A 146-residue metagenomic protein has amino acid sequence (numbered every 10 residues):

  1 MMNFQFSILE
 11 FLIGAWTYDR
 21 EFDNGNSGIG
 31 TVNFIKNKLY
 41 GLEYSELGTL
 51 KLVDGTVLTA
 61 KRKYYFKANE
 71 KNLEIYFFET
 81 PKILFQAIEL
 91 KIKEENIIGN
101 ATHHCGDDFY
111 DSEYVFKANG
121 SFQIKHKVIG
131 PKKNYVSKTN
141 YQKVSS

Functional and structural regions predicted by a protein language model:
F6-V144: Soluble ligand-binding/transfer domains with enclosed cavities or grooves
